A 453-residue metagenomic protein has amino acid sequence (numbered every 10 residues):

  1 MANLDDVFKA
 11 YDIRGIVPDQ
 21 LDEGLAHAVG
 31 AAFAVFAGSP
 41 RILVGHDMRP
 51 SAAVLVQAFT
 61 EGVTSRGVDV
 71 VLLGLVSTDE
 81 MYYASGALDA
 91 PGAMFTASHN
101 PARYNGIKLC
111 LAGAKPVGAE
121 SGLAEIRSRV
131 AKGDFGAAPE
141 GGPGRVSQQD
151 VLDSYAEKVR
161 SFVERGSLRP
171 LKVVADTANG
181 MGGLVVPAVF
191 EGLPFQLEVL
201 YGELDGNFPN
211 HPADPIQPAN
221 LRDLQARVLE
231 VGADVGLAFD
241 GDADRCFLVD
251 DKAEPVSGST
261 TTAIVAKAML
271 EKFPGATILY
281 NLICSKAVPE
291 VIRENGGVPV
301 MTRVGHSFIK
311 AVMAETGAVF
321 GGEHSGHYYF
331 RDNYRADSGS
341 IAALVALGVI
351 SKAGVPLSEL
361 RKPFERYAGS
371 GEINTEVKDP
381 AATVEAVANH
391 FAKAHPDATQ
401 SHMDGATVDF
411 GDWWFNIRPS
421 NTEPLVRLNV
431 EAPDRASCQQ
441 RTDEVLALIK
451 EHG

Functional and structural regions predicted by a protein language model:
M1-E61, S65-G67, R145-K172: An N-terminal, well-structured beta->alpha segment
R41-D47, K172-V174, A276-L282, V319: Short glycine-rich phosphate-binding loop at a beta-alpha junction
I42-N105, A188-V249: N-terminal small/polar loop signature for handling phosphorylated ligands or for N-terminal nucleophile
G92-Y104, L109, V228-D250, P255 (+1 more regions): Glycine-rich phosphate-binding loop
N105-V231: Gly/Ser/Thr-enriched, mixed-charge loops and adjacent short helices that form phosphate/oxyanion-binding elements
L123-E157, S161, D251-H324, Y328-F330: Proline/glycine-rich low-complexity loops and linkers
F273-E431, R435-G453: Phosphate-binding and adjacent anionic-ligand microenvironments
